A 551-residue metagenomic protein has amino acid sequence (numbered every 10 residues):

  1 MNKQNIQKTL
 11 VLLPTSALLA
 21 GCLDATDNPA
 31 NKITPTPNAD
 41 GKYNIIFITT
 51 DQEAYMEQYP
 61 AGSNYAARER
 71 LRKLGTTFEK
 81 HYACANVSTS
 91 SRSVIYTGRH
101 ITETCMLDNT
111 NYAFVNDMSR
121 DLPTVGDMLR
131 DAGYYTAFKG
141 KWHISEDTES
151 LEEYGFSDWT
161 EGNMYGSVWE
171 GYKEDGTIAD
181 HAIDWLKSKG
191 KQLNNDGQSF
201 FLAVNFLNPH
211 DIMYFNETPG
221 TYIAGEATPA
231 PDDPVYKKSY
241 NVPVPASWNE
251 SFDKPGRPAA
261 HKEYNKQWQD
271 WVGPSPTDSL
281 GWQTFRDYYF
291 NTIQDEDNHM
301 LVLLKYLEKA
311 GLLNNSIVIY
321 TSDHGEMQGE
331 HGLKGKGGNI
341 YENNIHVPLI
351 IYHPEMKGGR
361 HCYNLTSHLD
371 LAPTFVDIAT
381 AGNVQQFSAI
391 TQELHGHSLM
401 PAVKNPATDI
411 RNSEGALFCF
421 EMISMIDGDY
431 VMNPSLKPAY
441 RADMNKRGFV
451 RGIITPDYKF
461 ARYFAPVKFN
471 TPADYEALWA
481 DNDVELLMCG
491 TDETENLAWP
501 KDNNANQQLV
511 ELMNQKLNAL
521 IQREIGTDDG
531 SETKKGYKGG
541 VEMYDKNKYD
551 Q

Functional and structural regions predicted by a protein language model:
N2-V11: Bacterial N-terminal signal peptides that target proteins for export
A20-G21: C-terminal motif of bacterial Sec signal peptides marking the signal peptidase cleavage site
N28-E79, A85-N86, N482, L497-A505: Active-site-proximal N-terminal segment of extracellular/periplasmic enzymes that hydrolyze or transfer
A39-G41, Y55-M56, A61-G62, N194-Q198 (+4 more regions): Active-site-proximal cap/lid insertion segments
M56-R92, G98-R99, E103, D131-A137 (+5 more regions): Short, structured active-site-proximal loop/turn typified by the sulfatase FGly-forming signature C/S-X-P-X-R
V94-L202, L207-T228: Catalytic-site neighborhoods of secreted/periplasmic enzymes that process anionic sulfate/phosphate groups
Y96, E103, T160-Y165, L301-L304 (+4 more regions): Substrate-binding rim/cap in mid-to-C-terminal beta-strand-loop elements of soluble/periplasmic
I144, G220, E342-N343, F420-K501 (+1 more regions): C-terminal, low-complexity/hydrophilic appendages and adjacent surface loops of extracellular/periplasmic anionic
